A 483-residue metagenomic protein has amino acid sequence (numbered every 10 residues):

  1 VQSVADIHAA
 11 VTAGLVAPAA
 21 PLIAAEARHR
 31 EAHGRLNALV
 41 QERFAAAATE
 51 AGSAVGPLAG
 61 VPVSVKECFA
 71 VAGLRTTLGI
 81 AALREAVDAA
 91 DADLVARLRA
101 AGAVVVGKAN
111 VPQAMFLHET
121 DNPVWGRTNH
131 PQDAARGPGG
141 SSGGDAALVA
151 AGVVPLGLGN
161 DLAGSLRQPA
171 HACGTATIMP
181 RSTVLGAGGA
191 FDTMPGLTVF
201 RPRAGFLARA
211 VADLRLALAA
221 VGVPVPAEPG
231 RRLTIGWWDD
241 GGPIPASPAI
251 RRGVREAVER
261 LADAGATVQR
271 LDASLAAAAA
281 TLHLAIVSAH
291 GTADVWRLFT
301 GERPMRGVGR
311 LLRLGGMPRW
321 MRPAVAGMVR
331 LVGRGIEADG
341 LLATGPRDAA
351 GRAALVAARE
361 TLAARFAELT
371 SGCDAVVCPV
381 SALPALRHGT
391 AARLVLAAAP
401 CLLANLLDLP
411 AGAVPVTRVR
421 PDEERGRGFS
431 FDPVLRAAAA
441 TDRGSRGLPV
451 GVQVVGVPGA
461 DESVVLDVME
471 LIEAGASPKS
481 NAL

Functional and structural regions predicted by a protein language model:
V1-A163, L233, E259, A264-G265 (+3 more regions): Gly/Ser-rich catalytic/binding loops embedded in alpha/beta enzyme cores
V1-A54, A220-L402, L406, V416-G444 (+3 more regions): Amidase signature
V63, L448-P458: A short, well-structured catalytic beta-strand-centered motif of the EAL phosphodiesterase domain for c-di-GMP
R75-T76, F116-T120, R167-A172, G189-A190 (+3 more regions): Short acidic, glycine/serine/threonine-rich loops at helix termini
V111-Q113, L162-L166, A170-A172, S182 (+3 more regions): Acidic, glycine-rich active-site loops and adjacent beta-strand->loop/helix elements that engage anionic groups
H118-D121, W125, A146-W238, P245-A249 (+3 more regions): Fold-level recognition of mixed alpha/beta catalytic cores in primary-metabolism enzymes, strongest
L156-G159, V376-C378, G412-A413: Paired acidic/hydrophobic, glycine-rich loop segments that form the ligand-binding mouth/hinge of periplasmic-binding
